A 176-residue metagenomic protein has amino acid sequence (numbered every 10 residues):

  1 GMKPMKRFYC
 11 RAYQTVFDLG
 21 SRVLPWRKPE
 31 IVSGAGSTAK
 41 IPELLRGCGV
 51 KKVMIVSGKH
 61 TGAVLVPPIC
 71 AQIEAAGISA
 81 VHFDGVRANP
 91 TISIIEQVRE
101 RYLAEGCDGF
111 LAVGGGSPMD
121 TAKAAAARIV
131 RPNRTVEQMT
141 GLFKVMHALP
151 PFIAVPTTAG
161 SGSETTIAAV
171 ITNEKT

Functional and structural regions predicted by a protein language model:
K3-G109: ATP/NTP phosphate-donor binding region
T38, G62, P118-D120, V145 (+2 more regions): Short, electropositive, low-hydrophobicity segments enriched in small/polar residues
P68-I69, Q97-R99, P118-R131, T165-T166: Short Gly/Thr/Asp-enriched flexible loops that form oxyanion-binding sites at enzyme active sites
E74, A104, A125, F143 (+1 more regions): N-terminal loops that bind phosphate or other acidic moieties and the adjacent beta-alpha structural core
V81, L111, P151-V155: Hydrophobic/aromatic beta-strand patches that form the interior of the parallel beta-sheet core in alpha/beta enzyme
C107-A125, T157-S163: Glycine/serine-rich anion-binding loops at beta->alpha junctions that coordinate negatively charged ligand groups
V130-T176: A glycine/threonine-rich phosphate-anchoring loop and its flanking beta-alpha core in nucleotide/phosphate-binding
